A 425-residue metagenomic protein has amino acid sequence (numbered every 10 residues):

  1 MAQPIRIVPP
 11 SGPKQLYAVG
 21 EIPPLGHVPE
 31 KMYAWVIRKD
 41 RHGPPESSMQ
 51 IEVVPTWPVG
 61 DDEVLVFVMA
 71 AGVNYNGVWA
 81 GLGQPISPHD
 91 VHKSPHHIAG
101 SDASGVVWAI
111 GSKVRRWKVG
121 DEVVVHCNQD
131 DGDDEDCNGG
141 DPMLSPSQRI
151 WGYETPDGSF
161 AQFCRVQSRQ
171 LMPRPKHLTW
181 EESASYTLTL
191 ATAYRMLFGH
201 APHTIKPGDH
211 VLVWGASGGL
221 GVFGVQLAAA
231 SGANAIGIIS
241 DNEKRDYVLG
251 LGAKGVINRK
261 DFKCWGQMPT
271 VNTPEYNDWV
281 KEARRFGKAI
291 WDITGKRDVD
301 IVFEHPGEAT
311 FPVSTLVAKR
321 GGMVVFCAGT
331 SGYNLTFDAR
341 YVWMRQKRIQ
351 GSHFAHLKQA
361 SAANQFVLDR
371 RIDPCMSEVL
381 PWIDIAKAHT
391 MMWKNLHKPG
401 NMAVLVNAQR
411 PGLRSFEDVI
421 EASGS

Functional and structural regions predicted by a protein language model:
A2-E30, P312-T315, L357-S425: C-terminal hydrophobic helical "lid"/dimerization subdomain of Rossmann-like NAD(P)H-dependent oxidoreductases
P55-V73, P85-N138, Q170, P175-H177: Glycine-rich beta-strand-centered segment in the early N-terminal region that forms part of a ligand/cofactor-binding
W79, H92, S101, Q129-G215 (+2 more regions): NAD(P)H dinucleotide-binding glycine-rich loop of Rossmann-like/cofactor-binding domains, especially the beta1-alpha1
T192, G219-L220, A309: Hydrophobic/small residue at the entry helix of a nucleotide-binding pocket
K206, A318-K319: Helix-to-beta-strand junctions that scaffold the AdoMet/dcAdoMet cofactor pocket in Class I SAM-dependent enzymes
V213, A229-A309: Adenosine-nucleotide cofactor-binding segment
S217, V225: N-terminal Rossmann NAD(P)H-binding glycine-rich loop of SDR-like oxidoreductase domains
T270-D292, K296, Y333-V379, A386-T390 (+1 more regions): C-terminal substrate-binding/catalytic core of Rossmann-like NAD(P)-dependent dehydrogenases/reductases
